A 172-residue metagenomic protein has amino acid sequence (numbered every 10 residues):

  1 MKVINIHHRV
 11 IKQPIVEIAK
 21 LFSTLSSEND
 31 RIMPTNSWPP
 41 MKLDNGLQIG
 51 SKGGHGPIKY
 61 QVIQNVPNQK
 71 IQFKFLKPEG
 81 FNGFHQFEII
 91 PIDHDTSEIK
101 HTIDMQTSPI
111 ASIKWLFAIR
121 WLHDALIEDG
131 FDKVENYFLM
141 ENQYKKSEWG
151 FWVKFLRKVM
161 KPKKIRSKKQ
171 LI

Functional and structural regions predicted by a protein language model:
M1-L43, R157-I172: Hydrophobic ligand-binding cavity/cleft-lining segments
I4-I6, H55-Y60, F81-Q86: Short, surface-exposed coil-to-beta transition loops
I11, G53-H55, V66: A generic beta-sheet turn/junction motif
I18-E28, V62, I71-F73, I99-H101 (+1 more regions): Hydrophobic pocket/interface hotspot
D44-N45, P67, D93: Residue-level recognition of beta-strand termini and adjacent short loop/turns
G46-G54, Q72-P78: Short beta-strand segments that buttress and anchor functional surface loops
K77-N136, M140-F151: Beta-strand/loop substructures that line and gate deep hydrophobic ligand-binding cavities in soluble
K146-P162: A short, hydrophobic/aromatic-rich structural module that often spans a beta strand with its adjoining loop
